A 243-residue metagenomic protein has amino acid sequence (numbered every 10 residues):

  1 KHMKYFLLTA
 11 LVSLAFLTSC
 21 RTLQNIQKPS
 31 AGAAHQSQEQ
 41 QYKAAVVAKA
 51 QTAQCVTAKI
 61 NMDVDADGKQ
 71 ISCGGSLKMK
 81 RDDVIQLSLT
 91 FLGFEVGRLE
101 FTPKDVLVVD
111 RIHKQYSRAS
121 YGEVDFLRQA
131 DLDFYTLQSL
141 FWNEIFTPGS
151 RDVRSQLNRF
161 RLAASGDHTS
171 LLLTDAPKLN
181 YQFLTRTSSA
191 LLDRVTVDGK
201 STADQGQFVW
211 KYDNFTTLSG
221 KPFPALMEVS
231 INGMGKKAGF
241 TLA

Functional and structural regions predicted by a protein language model:
K1-C20: Sec-dependent bacterial lipoprotein signal peptides
C20-I71: N-terminal leader/targeting segments and the immediate start of mature chains
A48-V56, G68-I71, K78, D82 (+2 more regions): Edge/loop elements at the starts and ends of beta-strands within beta-rich repeat scaffolds
K59, Q70-K78, L191, V209: Beta-strand-dominated lipid-handling architectures at cellular/organellar boundaries
D63-D65, L92-F94, V109, H113 (+2 more regions): Hydrophobic lipid-interacting interfaces of membrane-associated proteins
V84-Y135: An acidic-aromatic
G122, L127-F160: C-terminal low-complexity, charged extensions that often adopt amphipathic alpha-helices
D152-A243: Gly/Pro-enriched, hydrophobic low-complexity segments that function as extracytoplasmic propeptides/linkers
